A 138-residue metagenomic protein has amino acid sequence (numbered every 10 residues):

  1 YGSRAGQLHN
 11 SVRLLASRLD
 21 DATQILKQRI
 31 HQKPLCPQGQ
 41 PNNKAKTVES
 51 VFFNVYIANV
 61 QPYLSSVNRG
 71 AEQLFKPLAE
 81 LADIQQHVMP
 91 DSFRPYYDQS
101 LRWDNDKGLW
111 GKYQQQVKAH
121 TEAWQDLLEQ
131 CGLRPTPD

Functional and structural regions predicted by a protein language model:
S3-D138: A cross-kingdom marker for long, charged
